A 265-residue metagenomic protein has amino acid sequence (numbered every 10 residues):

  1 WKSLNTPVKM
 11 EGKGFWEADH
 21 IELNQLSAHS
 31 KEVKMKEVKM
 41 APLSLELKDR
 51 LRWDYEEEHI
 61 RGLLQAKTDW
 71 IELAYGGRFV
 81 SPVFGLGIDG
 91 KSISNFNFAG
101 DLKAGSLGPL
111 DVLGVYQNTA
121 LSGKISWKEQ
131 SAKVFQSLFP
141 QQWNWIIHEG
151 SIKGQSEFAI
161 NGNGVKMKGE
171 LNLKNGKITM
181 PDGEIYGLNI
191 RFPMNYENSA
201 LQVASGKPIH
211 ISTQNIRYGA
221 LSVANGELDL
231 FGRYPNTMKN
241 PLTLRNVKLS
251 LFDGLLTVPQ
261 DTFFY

Functional and structural regions predicted by a protein language model:
W1-R52, E56-Q141, W145-V165, E170-Y265: Hydrophobic lipid-interacting interfaces of membrane-associated proteins
